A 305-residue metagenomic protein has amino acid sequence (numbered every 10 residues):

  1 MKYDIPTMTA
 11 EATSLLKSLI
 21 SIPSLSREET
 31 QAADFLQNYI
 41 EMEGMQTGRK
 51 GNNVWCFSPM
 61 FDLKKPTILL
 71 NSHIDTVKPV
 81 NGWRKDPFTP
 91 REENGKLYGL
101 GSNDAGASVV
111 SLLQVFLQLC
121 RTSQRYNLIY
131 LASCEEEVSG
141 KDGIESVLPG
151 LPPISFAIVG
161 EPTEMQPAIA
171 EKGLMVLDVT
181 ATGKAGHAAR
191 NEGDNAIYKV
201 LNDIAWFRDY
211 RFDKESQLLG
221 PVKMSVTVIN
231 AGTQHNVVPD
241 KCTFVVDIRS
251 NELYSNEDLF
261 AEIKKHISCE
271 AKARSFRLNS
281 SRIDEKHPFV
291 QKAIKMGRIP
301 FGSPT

Functional and structural regions predicted by a protein language model:
M1-P79, K241-V245, L259-E262: N-terminal helical capping/dimerization or prosegment-like subdomains of hydrolases acting on amide or phosphate bonds
T7, D178-T305: Metal-dependent amide/peptide-bond hydrolase catalytic core, centered on the "pita-bread" metallohydrolase fold
S18, Q114-R121, N202-D209: Short glycine/serine- and small hydrophobic-enriched flexible loop segments
P23, I40, C56, L70-H73 (+7 more regions): Buried hydrophobic positions in well-ordered alpha/beta secondary-structure cores of metabolic enzymes
E41-M45, K50-N52, K64-K65, R121-R125 (+3 more regions): Short glycine/proline-enriched coil/turn segments at helix->beta-strand junctions
K65-I129: Active-site metal-coordination/substrate-binding segment of hydrolases, especially metallo-dependent peptidases
V80, A168-L174, V237-P239: Short glycine/proline-enriched loop/turn "hinge" motifs that connect secondary-structure elements and lie
V109-V176, T180: Acidic/histidine-rich catalytic neighborhood of metal-dependent amide-processing enzymes
